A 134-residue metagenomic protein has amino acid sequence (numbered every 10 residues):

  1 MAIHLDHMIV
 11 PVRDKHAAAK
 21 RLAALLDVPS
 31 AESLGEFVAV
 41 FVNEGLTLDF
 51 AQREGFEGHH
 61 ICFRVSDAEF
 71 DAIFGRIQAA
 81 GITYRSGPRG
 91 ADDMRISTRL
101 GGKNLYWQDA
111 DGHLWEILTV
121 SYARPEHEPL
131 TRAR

Functional and structural regions predicted by a protein language model:
M1-A17, I61, S121-R134: N-terminal beta-strand motif that seeds the catalytic metal site of vicinal oxygen chelate
A2-I3, I9-L48, Q52-E54: Core segments of cupin and vicinal oxygen chelate
L5-R13, E54-A80, K103-Q108: Vicinal oxygen chelate
A31, A51, F74, I96-T98: Short histidine-centered beta-strand/loop micro-motifs that create catalytic or ligand/metal-coordination sites
F41-E44, H60, M94-R99: Short, solvent-exposed polar/charged micro-motifs at secondary-structure junctions
Q52-E57, S121-A123: A short, sequence-level motif marking secondary-structure junctions
A80-R134: Vicinal oxygen chelate
